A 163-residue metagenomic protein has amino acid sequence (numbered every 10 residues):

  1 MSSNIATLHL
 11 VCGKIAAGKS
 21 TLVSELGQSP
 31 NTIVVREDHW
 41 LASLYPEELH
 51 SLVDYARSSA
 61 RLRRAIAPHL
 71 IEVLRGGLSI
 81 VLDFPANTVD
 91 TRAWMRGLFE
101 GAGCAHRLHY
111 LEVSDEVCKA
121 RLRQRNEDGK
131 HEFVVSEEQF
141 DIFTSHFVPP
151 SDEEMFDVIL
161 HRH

Functional and structural regions predicted by a protein language model:
S2-L8, C12, A17, E25 (+2 more regions): Conserved GTP-binding G-domain of TRAFAC-class P-loop NTPases and closely related GTPase folds
A17-L78, Q124: Conserved substrate/cofactor phosphate-moiety recognition/catalytic segment in nucleotide-dependent phosphotransferases
Q28, G97-E100, E127: Glycine-rich, phosphate-binding/catalytic loops in enzymes
D38-W40, P85, S114: Anionic group-transfer/hydrolysis microenvironments
R57-H106: Glycine-rich phosphate-binding loop used to anchor ATP phosphates in small-molecule kinases, encompassing both
S59-R63, A67, E112, E137-T144: Amphipathic alpha-helical transducer elements in NTP-driven molecular machines
L82-D83, H109-E112, L160: Conserved beta-strand segments of the P-loop GTPase G domain that flank and frequently precede/overlap
A102-L122: Conserved phosphate-donor/acceptor-positioning beta-strand/loop module used by diverse small-molecule
